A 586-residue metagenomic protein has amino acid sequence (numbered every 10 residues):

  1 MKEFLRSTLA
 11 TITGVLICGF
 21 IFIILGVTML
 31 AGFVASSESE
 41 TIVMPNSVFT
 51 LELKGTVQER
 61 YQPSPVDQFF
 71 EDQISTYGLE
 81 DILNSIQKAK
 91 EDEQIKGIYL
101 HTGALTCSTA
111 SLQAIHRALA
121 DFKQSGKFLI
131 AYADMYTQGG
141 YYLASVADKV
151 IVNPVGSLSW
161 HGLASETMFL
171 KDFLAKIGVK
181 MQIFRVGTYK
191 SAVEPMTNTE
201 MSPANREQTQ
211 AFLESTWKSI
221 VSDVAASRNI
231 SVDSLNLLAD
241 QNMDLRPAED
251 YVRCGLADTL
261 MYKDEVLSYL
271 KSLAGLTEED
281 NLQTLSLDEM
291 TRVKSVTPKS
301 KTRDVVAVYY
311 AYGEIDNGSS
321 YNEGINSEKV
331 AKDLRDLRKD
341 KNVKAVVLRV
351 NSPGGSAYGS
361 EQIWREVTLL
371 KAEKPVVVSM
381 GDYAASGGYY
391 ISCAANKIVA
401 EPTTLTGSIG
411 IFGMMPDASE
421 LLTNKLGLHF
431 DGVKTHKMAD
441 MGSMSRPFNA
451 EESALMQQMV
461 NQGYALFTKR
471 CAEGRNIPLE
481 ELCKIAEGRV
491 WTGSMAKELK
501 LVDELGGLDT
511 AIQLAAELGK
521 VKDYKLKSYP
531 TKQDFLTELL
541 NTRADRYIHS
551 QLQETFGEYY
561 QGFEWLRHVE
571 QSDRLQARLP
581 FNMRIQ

Functional and structural regions predicted by a protein language model:
M1-K2, T76: Short, membrane-interfacial amphipathic segments enriched in basic
E3-S37, N46: Hydrophobic alpha-helical transmembrane signal-anchor segments
I42, S47-T167, P298-L421: Cleft-lining beta-strand/loop regions that shape enzyme active-site pockets
T167, K171-K271, S419-L505, D509-A515 (+1 more regions): Charged, glycine-interspersed solvent-exposed loop segments at helix/strand-loop junctions that cap or gate access
A226-S227, D258-V305, F412, T468-G474 (+1 more regions): C-terminal long alpha-helix characteristic of the crotonase
K301-V306, Y310-N342, M459, P530-Q586: Intrinsic disorder and flexible/low-complexity segments
Y310-G313, V350-S352, M380-D382, P402-T404 (+8 more regions): Active-site proximal loops enriched in glycine and acidic residues that flank catalytic Cys/His/Asp and coordinate
A357-Q362, M495-E498, L540-T542: Short glycine/threonine-rich loop-to-helix capping motif typified by GTGT followed within a few residues by an Asp-Pro
